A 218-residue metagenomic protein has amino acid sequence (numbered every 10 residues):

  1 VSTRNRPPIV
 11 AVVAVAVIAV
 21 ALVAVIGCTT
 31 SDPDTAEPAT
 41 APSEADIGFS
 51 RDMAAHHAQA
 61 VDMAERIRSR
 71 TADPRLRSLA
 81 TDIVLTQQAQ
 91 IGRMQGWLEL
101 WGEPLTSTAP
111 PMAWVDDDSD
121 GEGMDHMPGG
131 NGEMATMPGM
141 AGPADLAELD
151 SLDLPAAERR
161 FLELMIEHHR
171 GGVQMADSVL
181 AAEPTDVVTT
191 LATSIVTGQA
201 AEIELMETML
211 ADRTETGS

Functional and structural regions predicted by a protein language model:
T3-S218: All-alpha RGS (Regulator of G-protein Signaling) helical domain and cognate RGS-like helical scaffolds
